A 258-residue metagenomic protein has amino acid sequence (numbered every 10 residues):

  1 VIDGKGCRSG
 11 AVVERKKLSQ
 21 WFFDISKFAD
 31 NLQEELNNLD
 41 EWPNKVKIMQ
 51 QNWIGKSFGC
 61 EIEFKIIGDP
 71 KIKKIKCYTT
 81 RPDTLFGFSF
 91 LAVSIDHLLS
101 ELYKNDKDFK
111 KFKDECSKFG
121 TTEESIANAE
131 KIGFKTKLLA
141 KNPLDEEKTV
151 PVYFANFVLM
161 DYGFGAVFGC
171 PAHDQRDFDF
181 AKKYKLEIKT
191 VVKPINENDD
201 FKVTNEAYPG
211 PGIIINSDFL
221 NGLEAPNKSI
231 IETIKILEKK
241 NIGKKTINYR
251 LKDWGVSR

Functional and structural regions predicted by a protein language model:
V1-I75, A166-R258: Residue patterns forming the tRNA-binding/recognition surfaces of aminoacyl-tRNA synthetases and related DALR
I2, K71-T80, T149-F154: Short amphipathic beta-strand/extended segments with alternating polar/hydrophobic composition
S19-Q20, T79-T84, F154-L159, L220-N221: A short, sequence-level motif marking secondary-structure junctions
D24, T84-S89, M160-F164: Short, surface-exposed linear segments at secondary-structure transitions and domain or protein termini
S57-E61, S89, K135-K137: Short glycine-rich loop/turn motifs
K74-H97: Conserved phosphate/anionic-ligand binding catalytic regions in large, soluble enzymes, centered on
H97-I195, D200-F201, E206-Y208: Catalytic alpha/beta core of large soluble enzyme barrels
